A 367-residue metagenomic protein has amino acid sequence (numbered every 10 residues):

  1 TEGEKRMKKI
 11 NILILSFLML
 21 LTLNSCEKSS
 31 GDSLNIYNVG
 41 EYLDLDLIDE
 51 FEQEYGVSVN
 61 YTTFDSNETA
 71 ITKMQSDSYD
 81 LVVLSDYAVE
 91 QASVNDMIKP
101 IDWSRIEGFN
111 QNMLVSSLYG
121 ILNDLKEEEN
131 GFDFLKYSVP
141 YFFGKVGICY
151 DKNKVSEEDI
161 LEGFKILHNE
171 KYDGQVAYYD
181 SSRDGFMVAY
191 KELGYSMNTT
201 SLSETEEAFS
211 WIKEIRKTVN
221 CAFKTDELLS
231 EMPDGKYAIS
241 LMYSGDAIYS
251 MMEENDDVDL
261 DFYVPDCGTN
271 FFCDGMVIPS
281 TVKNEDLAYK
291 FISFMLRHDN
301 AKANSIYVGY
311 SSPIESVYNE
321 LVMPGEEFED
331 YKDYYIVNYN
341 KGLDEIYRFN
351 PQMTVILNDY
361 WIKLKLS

Functional and structural regions predicted by a protein language model:
T22-S25: C-terminal motif of bacterial Sec signal peptides marking the signal peptidase cleavage site
E27-N95, S230: Early extracytoplasmic/lumenal segment of secretory-pathway proteins
D65, I71, E90-F143, E157-H168: Hinge/lid segment of periplasmic solute-binding proteins
A92-I101, E127, D133-K136, S250-V264 (+1 more regions): Ligand-binding "clamshell"
G108-Q111, T205-I215, N255-S280: Periplasmic-binding protein-like
Y178-S181, G185, A189, L193 (+1 more regions): Ligand-binding pocket segment of bilobal, Venus flytrap-like solute-binding proteins
D274, P279-K341: Mature extracytoplasmic/periplasmic domains
V337-S367: Conserved C-terminal helix/tail region of periplasmic/extracytoplasmic solute-binding proteins
